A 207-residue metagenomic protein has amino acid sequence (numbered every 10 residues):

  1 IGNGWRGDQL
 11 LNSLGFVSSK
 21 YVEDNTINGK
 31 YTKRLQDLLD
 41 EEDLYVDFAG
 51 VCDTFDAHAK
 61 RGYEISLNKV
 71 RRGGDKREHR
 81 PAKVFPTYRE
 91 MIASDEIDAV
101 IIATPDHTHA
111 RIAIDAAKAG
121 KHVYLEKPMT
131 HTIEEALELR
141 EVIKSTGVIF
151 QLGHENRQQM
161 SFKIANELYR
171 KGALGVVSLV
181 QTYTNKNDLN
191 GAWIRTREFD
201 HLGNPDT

Functional and structural regions predicted by a protein language model:
I1-H122, E134-I149: N-terminal glycine-/serine-/threonine-rich beta1-alpha1-beta2 phosphate-ribose binding loop of Rossmann-like
R6-G7, I149-Q151, N156-T207: Predominantly a Rossmann-like dinucleotide-binding segment in NAD(P)-dependent oxidoreductases
P86, H131, G203-P205: Short coil/turn linker and secondary-structure boundary residues
K127: Short basic (Lys/Arg) and small-residue
T132-E134, M160: Conserved PLP phosphate-binding loop immediately N-terminal to the Schiff-base lysine helix in PLP-dependent enzymes
